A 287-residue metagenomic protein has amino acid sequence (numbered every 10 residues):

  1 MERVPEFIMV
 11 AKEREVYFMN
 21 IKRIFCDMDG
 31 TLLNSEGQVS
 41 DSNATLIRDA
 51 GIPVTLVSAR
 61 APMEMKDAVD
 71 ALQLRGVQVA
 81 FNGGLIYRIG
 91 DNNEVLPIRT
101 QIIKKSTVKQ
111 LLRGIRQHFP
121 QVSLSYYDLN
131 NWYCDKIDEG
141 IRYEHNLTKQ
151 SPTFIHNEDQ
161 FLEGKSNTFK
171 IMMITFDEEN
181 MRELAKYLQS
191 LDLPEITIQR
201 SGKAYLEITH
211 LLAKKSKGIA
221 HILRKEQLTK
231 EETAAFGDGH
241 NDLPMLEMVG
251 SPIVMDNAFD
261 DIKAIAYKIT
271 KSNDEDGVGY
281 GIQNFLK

Functional and structural regions predicted by a protein language model:
E6-F18: Short, Lys/Arg-enriched N-terminal segments with co-localized hydrophobic residues within the first ~10-30 amino acids
M19-N20, V39-S40, E207-K287: Mg2+-dependent phosphoryl-transfer enzymes with acidic/Ser/Thr/Gly-rich catalytic loops
N20-S35: Asp-based phosphoryl-transfer active-site loop
L33, I102, T209-A213: Conserved beta-strand/loop elements of the cytosolic catalytic core of P-type E1-E2 ATPases, chiefly in the P-domain
Q38-I141: Active-site phosphate-binding/coordination module
A50, L72-L74, N82, L191-P194 (+2 more regions): Short, structured coil segments at secondary-structure junctions
Q121-F236, N257: Conserved acidic, metal-coordinating active-site core of Asp-based, Mg2+-dependent phosphoryl-transfer enzymes
